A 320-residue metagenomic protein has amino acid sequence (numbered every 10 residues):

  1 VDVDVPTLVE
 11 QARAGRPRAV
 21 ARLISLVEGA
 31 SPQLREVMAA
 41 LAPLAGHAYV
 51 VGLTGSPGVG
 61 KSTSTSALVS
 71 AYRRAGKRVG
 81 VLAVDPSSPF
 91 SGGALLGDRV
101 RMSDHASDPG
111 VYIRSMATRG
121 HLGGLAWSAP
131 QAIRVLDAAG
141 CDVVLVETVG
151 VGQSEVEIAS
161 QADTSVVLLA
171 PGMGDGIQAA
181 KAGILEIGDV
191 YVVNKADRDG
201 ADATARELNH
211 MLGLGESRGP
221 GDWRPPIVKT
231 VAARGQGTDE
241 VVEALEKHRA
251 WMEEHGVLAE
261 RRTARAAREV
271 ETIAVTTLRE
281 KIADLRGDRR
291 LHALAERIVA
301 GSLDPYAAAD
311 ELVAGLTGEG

Functional and structural regions predicted by a protein language model:
V3-V51, S56-V59, S64-G176: Nucleotide-state-sensitive switch-loop elements of NTP-binding domains
A14, S25-P32, P43, R74 (+6 more regions): Generic secondary-structure signature for well-ordered alpha-helical cores
R16, D85, E147, N194 (+3 more regions): Residue-level signal for inorganic ion chemistry
L95, A132, E157, Q161 (+5 more regions): Alpha-helical scaffold elements adjacent to nucleotide-binding pockets in ATP/GTP-utilizing enzyme cores
S115-M116, V167-A170, V192-K195, K229-V231: Conserved beta-strand segments of the P-loop GTPase G domain that flank and frequently precede/overlap
P171-D199: Flexible active-site lid/hinge loop adjacent to a nucleotide/diphosphate and Mg2+-phosphate binding pocket
V190, A196-W251: Canonical P-loop GTPase G-domain recognition
K229-A232, E240-T317: Long, well-ordered amphipathic alpha-helical subdomains in the mid-to-C-terminal portions of large enzyme subunits
